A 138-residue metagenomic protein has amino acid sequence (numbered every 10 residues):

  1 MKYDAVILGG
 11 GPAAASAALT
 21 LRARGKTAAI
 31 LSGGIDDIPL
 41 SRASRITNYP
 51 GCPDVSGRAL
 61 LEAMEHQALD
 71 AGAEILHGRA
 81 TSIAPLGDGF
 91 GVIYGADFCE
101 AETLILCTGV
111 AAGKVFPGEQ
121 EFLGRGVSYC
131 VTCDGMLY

Functional and structural regions predicted by a protein language model:
M1-V6, R24, I75-Y138: FAD-binding core/adjacent interface of flavoenzyme oxidoreductases
Y3-A59, A63: Beta1-alpha1 glycine-rich phosphate/pyrophosphate-binding loop at the start of Rossmann-like nucleotide-binding domains
G10, A18, A29, L69-A71 (+2 more regions): Generic alpha-helical hydrophobic packing signal
I30, D36-P39, E65, D70 (+4 more regions): Homeobox/homeodomain signature
S41-F98: N-terminal Rossmann-like dinucleotide/flavin-binding domain of flavoprotein oxidoreductases that bind FAD/FMN
